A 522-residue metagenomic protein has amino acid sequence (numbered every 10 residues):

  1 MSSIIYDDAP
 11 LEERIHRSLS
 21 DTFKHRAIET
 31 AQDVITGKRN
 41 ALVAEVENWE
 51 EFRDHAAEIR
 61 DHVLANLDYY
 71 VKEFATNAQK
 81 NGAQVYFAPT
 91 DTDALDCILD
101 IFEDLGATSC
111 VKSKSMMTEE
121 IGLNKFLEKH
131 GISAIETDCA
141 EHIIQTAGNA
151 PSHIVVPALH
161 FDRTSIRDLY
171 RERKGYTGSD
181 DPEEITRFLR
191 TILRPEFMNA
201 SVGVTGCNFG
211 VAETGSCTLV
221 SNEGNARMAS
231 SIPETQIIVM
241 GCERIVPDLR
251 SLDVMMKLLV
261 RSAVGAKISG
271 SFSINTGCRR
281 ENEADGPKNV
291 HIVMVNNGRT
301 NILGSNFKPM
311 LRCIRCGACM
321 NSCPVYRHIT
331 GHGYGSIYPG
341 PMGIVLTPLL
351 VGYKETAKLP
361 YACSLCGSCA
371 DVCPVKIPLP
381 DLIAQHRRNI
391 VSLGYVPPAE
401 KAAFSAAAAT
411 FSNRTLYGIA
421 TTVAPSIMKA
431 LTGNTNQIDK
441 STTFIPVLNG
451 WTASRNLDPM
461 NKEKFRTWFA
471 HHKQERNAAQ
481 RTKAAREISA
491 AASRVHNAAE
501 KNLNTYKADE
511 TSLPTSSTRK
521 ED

Functional and structural regions predicted by a protein language model:
M1-P309: The feature marks the mature, well-folded catalytic cores of soluble enzymes
D7-E12, L19-I35, E45, A409-N502 (+3 more regions): Intrinsic disorder at enzyme termini
E73, N77, N81, C97-I101 (+11 more regions): Generic, well-ordered alpha-helical scaffold segments in large soluble proteins
A140, E183, K267-S271, P398-A402 (+1 more regions): Short coil/turn segments at secondary-structure boundaries
R190, S273-R280, A407-F411, I445-W451: Amphipathic alpha-helical surface "interface" segments used for docking/oligomerization or membrane association within
N282-M310, V325-D439, T482: Ferredoxin-type iron-sulfur electron-transfer modules in oxidoreductases and energy-metabolism complexes
C313: Short Cys/His-rich zinc-binding micro-motifs
C316-M320, C366: Extended amphipathic alpha-helical segments enriched in small hydrophobics
